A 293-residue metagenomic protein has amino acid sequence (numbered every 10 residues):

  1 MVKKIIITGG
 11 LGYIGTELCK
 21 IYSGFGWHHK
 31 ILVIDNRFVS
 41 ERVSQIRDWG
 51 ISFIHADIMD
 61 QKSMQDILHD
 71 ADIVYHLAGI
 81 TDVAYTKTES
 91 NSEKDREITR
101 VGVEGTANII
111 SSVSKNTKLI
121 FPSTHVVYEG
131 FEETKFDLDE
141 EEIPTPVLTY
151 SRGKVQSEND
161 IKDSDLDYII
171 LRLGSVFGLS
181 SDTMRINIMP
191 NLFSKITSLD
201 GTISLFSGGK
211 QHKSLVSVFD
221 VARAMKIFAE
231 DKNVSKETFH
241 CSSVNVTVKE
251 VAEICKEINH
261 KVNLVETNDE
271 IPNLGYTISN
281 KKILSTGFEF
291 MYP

Functional and structural regions predicted by a protein language model:
I5-F25: N-terminal Rossmann NAD(P)H-binding glycine-rich loop of SDR-like oxidoreductase domains
W27-F38: Conserved glycine-rich Rossmann-like NAD(P)H-binding loop of the short-chain dehydrogenase/reductase
I51, I58-V101: NAD(P)H-binding glycine-rich loop region in Rossmannoid oxidoreductase-like domains and their noncatalytic homologs
M59, E93, E97-N108, P144 (+2 more regions): Glycine-rich NAD(P)-binding loop of the Rossmann-fold in SDR/ketoreductase-type enzymes
E104-T149: Conserved Rossmann-fold NAD(P)-dependent oxidoreductase catalytic core, especially the SDR/UDP-sugar
N159-H212, V218-F219: NAD(P)-dependent short-chain dehydrogenase/reductase
G201, F206-P293: C-terminal substrate-binding subdomain of Rossmann-fold SDR/epimerase-dehydratase oxidoreductases
